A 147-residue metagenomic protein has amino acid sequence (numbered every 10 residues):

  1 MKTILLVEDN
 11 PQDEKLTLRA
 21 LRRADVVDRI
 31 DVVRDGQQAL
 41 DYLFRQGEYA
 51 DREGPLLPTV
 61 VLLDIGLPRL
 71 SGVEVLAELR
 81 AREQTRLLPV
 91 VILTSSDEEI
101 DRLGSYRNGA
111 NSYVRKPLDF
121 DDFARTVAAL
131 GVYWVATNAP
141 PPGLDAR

Functional and structural regions predicted by a protein language model:
M1, V26-V27, L56-V60, Q84-P89: His-Asp phosphorelay/catalytic-motif detector in bacterial-type signaling
E8: Conserved acidic carboxylate
L18-R22, V32-V60: Acidic, metal-coordinating helix/loop segments flanking the phosphotransfer/catalytic sites of two-component signaling
Q38, L118-G131, N138-D145: C-terminal output helix
D64, T94: Active-site residues of response regulator receiver
L67-L70, L79: Hydrophobic residue at a beta-alpha junction that N-caps the helix immediately following a catalytic beta-strand/loop
N111: Short, glycine/charged-rich "phosphate-handling" switch motifs in NTP-dependent and phosphotransfer domains
